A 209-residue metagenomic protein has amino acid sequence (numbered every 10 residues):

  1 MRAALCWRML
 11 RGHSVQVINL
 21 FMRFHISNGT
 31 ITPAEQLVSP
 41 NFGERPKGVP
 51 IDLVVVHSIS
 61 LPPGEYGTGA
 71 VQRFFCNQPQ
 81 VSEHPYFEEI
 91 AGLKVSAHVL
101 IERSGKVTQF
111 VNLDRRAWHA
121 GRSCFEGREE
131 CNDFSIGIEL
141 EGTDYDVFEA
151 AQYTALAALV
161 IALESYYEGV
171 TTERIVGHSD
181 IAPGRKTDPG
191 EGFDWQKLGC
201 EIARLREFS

Functional and structural regions predicted by a protein language model:
R2-A3, A34: Hydrophobic alpha-helical context, especially transmembrane and signal-peptide helices
A3-A4, V15-V17: Acidic, Ala/Val/Gly-enriched low-complexity intrinsically disordered segments
V17-E129: N-terminal catalytic cores of peptidoglycan-degrading enzymes
F21-T30, E129, F134, T143-S209: Basic/polar, cationic surfaces and motifs that engage anionic cell-wall and phosphate/carboxylate ligands
I138: Conserved, mostly hydrophobic/aromatic
